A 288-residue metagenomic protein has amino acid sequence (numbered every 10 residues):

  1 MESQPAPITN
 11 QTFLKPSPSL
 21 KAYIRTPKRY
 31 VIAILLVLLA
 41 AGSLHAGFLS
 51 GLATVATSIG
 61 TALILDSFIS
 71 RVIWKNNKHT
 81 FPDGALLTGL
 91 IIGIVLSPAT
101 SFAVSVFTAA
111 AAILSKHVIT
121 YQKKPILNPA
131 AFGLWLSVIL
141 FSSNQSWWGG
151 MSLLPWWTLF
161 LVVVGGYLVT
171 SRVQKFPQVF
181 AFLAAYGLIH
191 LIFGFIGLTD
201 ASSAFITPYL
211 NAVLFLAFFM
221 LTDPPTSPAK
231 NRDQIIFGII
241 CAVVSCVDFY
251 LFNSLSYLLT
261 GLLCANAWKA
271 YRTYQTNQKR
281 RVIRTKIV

Functional and structural regions predicted by a protein language model:
M1-R71, R284: N-terminal signal-anchor module of multipass membrane proteins
L14-K21, I64-N77, A111-P125, V164-K175 (+3 more regions): C-terminal ends of transmembrane helices
L35-G42, A85-G93, A109-S115, L159-Y167 (+3 more regions): Hydrophobic, membrane-inserted alpha-helices
G47-T61, V95-T108, N144-L159, A201-L214: Structural signature of hydrophobic alpha-helical transmembrane segments
N76-S152: Membrane-interface helix-loop-helix junctions at boundaries between adjacent transmembrane segments
K124-L198, A204-F205: Long hydrophobic alpha-helical segments that form multi-pass transmembrane helix bundles in integral membrane proteins
G197-Y250: Glycine/small-residue-rich hydrophobic helix-like segments
L263-V288: Short, highly charged, low-complexity non-transmembrane loops/tails of multi-pass membrane proteins
